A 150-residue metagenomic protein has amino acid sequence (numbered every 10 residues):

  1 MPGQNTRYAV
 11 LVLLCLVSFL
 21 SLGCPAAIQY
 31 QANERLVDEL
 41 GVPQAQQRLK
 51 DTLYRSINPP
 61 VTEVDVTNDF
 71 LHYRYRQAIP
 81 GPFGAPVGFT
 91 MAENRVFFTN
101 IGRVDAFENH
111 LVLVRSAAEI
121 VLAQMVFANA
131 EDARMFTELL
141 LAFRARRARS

Functional and structural regions predicted by a protein language model:
M1-V12: Bacterial N-terminal signal peptides that target proteins for export
L20-G23: C-terminal motif of bacterial Sec signal peptides marking the signal peptidase cleavage site
P25-A27: Bacterial signal peptide processing site
E34-F89: Conserved beta-hairpin
T67, N100-R103, A130: A short, structured loop/turn motif at beta-sheet edges
P86-N109: Phosphoinositide-dependent membrane-docking surfaces
L111-A118: Short aromatic-glycine-(Arg/Gly/Cys) micro-motifs in beta-strand/loop hairpins
A118-S150: C-terminal partner/receptor-binding element of secreted or periplasmic proteins
